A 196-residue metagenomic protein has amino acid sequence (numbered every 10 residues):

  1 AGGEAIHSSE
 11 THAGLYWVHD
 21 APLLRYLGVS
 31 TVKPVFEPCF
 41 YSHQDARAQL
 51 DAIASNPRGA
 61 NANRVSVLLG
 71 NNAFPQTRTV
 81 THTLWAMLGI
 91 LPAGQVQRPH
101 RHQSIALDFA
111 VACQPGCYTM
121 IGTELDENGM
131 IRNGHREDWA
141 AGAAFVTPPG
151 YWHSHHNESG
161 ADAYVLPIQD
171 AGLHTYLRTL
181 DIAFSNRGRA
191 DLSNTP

Functional and structural regions predicted by a protein language model:
A1, A110-A141: A short beta-strand-loop-beta hairpin characteristic of the jelly-roll/cupin
A1-S8, L24, V96-Q97, A144-F145 (+1 more regions): Histidine-centered metal-chelating micro-motifs
S9-P57, H156-P196: Double-stranded beta-helix
P22, Q103, C113, Y151-W152 (+1 more regions): A generic "binding-loop/recognition-motif" signal
A60-A106: A short glycine-rich, His/Asp/Glu-containing loop-to-beta-strand
L88-P92, H102-L125, I168: Short, conserved beta-strand element in jelly-roll/cupin
R98-P99, I105-A110, R136-E137, A144-F145: His/acidic/aromatic-lined binding-pocket segments of jelly-roll/cupin-type domains and related regulatory beta-sandwich
